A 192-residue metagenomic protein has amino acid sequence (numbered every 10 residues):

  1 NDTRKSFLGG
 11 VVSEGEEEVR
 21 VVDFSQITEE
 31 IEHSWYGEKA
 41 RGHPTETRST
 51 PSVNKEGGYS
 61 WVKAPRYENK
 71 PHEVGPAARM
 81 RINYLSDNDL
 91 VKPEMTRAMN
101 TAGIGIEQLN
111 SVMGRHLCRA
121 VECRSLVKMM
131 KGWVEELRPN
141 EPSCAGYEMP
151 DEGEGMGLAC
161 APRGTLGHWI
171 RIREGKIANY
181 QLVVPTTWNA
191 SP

Functional and structural regions predicted by a protein language model:
N1-P192: Metal/cofactor-centered catalytic core regions of large enzymes
